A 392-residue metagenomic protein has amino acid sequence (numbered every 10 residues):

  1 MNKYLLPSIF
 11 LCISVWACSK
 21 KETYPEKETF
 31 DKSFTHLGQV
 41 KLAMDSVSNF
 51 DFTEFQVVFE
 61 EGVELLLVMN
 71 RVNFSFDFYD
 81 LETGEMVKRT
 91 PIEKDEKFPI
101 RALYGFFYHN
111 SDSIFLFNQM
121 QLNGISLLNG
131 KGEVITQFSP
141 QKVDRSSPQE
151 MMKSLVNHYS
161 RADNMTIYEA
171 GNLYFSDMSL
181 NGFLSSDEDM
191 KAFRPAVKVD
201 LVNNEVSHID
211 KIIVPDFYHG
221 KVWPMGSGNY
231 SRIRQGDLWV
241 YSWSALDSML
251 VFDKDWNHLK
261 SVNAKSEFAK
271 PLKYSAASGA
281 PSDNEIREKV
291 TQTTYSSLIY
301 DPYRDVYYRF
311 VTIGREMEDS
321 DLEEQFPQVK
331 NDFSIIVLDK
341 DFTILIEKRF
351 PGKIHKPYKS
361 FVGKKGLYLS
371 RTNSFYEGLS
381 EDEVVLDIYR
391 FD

Functional and structural regions predicted by a protein language model:
P25-F52: A short helix->beta-strand "capping" segment at the edge of beta-propeller domains
G38-V40, M86-K94, V134-M151, S207-V214 (+2 more regions): Beta-propeller fold detector
A43-F76, S296-D301, D305-T312: Beta-strand-rich domains and repeat architectures in extracellular enzymes and scaffolds, especially beta-propellers
E85-M120, K142-L155, F350-K356: Blade-loop segments of beta-propeller domains
L122-N123, N129-A170, S176: Asp-box/WD-like beta-propeller blade repeats and closely related beta-sheet repeat scaffolds
G130-K131, D189-N204, E324-D341, D382-D392: Beta-propeller blade signature
F175-A192, F310-V329, T372-V384: Short, conserved, GDST-rich strand-edge loop motifs in beta-rich repeat architectures
V290-V337: Loop/turn-rich, solvent-exposed surfaces of beta-rich toroidal or solenoidal domains
